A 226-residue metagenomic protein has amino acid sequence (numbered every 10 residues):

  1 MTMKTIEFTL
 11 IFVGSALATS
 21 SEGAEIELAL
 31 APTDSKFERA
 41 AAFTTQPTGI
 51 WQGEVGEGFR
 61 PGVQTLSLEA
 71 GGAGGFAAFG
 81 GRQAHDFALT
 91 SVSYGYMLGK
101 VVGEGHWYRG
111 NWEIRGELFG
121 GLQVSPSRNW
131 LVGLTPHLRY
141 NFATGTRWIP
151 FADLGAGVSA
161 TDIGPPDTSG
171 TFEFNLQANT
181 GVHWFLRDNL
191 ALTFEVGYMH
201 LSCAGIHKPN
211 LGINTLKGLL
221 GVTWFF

Functional and structural regions predicted by a protein language model:
M1-G56: Cleavable N-terminal export/targeting peptides
E54-V63, L98-W112, P126-R128, A143-I149 (+1 more regions): Short loop/turn motifs that connect adjacent beta-strands in outer-membrane beta-barrel proteins
G62-Q64, A84-T90, R128-L134, W148 (+2 more regions): Residues that define the transmembrane beta-barrel architecture of outer-membrane proteins
L66-G74, I114-G120, A152-V158, F194-Y198: Transmembrane beta-barrel strands of outer-membrane/channel proteins
G72-T90: Surface-exposed strand-loop-strand hairpins of Gram-negative outer-membrane beta-barrel proteins
A73-F79, V101, F119-S125, N141 (+2 more regions): Sequence/structural signature of outer-membrane beta-barrel proteins
V92, I213-F226: Outer-membrane beta-barrel "beta-signal"
Y96-L98, Y140-F142, V182-W184, W224: Residue-level signature of outer-membrane beta-barrel architecture
